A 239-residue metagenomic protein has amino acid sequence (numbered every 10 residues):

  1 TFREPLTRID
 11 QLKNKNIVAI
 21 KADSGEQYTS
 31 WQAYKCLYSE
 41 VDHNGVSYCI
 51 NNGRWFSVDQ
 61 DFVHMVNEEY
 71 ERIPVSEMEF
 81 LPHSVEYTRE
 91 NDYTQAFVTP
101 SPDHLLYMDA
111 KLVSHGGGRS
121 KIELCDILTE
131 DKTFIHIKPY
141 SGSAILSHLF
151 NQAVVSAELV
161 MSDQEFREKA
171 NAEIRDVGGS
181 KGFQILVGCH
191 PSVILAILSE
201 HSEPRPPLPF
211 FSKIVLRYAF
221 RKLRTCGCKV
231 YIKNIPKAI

Functional and structural regions predicted by a protein language model:
T1-S84: Long, charge-dense tracts
S84-T88, V98-P102: Basic/hydrophobic alpha-helical interface regions
T99-C125, F183-I185: Active-site metal-binding core of divalent-cation-utilizing nuclease and nuclease-like domains
C125-P139: Conserved catalytic cores of phosphodiester-cleaving nucleases, focusing on short active-site segments
K138-G142, L198-E200: Short strand-loop junctions, especially beta-strand C-caps/beta-turns that link beta-sheets to coils or alpha-helices
Y140-G179: Catalytic cores of nucleic-acid endonucleases
Q164-I239: Extended catalytic cores and adjacent scaffolds of nucleotide/polyanion-binding enzymes
